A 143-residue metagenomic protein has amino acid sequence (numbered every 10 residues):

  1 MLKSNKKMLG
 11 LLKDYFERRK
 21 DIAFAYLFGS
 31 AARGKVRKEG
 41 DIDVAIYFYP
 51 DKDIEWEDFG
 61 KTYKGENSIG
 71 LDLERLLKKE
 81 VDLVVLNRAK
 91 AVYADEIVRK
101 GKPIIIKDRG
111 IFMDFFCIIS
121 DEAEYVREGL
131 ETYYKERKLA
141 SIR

Functional and structural regions predicted by a protein language model:
M1-F24, A32-K38, Y49-D51, W56-R143: Catalytic core of pol beta-like nucleotidyltransferases
D41-D43: Acidic Asp/Glu-based divalent-cation binding sites
A45-Y47: Short hydrophobic/aromatic beta-strand micro-patches that form the beta-sheet surface supporting nucleotide- or nucleic
